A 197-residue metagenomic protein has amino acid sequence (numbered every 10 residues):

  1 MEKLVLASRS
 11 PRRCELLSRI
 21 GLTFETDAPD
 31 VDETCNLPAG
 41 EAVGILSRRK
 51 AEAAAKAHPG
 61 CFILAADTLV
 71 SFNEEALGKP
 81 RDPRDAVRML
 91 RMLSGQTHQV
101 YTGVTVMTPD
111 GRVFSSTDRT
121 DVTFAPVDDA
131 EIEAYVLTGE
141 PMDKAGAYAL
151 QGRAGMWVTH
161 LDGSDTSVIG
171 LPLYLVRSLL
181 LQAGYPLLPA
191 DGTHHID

Functional and structural regions predicted by a protein language model:
E2-L22: N-terminal beta1-alpha1 ligand-phosphate binding loop
E2-V5, L37-D197: Anionic-ligand binding patches
R9, P29, P109: Cofactor-binding loop segments of dinucleotide-utilizing enzymes, especially the Rossmann-like FAD- and NAD(P)+-binding
E15-R19, C35-N36, K56-A57: Short loop/helix-cap segments at secondary-structure boundaries that form the rim of catalytic
E25-E33: A short beta-strand-loop structural module common to alpha/beta enzyme folds
